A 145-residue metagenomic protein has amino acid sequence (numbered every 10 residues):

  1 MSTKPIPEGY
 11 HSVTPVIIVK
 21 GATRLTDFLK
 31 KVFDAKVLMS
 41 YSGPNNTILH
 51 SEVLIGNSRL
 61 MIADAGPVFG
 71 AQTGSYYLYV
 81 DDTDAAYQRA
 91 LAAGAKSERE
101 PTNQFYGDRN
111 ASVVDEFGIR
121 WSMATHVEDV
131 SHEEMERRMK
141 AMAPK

Functional and structural regions predicted by a protein language model:
M1-E8, A63, Y87-K145: Vicinal oxygen chelate
P7-G9, V16-R59: Core segments of cupin and vicinal oxygen chelate
G9, S40, Y76-L78, F105: Intrinsically disordered, low-complexity N-terminal regions enriched in serine/proline/glycine with scattered basic
S12-K20, H50-L54, A65-L91, R109-V114 (+1 more regions): Vicinal oxygen chelate
A22, V32-A35, T83, A90 (+1 more regions): Long alpha-helical scaffolds
G43-N46, V68, Q104-F105: A short beta-turn/loop motif at secondary-structure boundaries
